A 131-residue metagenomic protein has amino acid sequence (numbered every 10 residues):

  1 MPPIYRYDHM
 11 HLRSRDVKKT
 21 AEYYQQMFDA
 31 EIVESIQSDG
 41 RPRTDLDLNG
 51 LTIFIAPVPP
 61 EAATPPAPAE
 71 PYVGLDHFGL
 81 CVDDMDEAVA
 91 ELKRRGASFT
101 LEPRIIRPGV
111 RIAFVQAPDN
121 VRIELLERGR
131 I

Functional and structural regions predicted by a protein language model:
M1-R6, E31-G79, A90-Q116, G129-I131: Vicinal oxygen chelate
R15, R128: Cofactor-binding loop segments of dinucleotide-utilizing enzymes, especially the Rossmann-like FAD- and NAD(P)+-binding
T20-Q25, L92, N120: Conserved active-site tyrosine of GNAT-family acetyltransferases
L125: Short glycine-/small-residue motifs
